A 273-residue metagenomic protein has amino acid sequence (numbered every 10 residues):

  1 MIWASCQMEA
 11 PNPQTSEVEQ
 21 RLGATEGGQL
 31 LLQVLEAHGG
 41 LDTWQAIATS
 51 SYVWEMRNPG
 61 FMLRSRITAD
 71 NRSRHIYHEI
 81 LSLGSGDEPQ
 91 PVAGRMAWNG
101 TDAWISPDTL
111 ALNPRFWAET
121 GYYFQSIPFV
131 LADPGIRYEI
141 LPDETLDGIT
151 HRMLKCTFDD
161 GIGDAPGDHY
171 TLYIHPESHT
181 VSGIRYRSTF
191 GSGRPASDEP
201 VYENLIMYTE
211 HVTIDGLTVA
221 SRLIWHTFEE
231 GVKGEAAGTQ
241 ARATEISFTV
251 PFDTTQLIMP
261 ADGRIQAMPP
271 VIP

Functional and structural regions predicted by a protein language model:
I2-S5: C-terminal motif of bacterial Sec signal peptides marking the signal peptidase cleavage site
Q7-E9: Bacterial signal peptide processing site
T15-S16, Q20-L22, G28-A111, E139-P142: N-terminal mature ectodomain segment of secretory-pathway/periplasmic proteins
T25-Q29, V92-D168, S178, S192-Y202 (+2 more regions): Flexible, processing/modification-adjacent segments and terminal tails in exported/periplasmic/extracellular proteins
T68-R74, E119-G121, H211-V212, E245-F248: A short, sequence-level motif marking secondary-structure junctions
D147-P260: Gly/Pro-enriched, hydrophobic low-complexity segments that function as extracytoplasmic propeptides/linkers
T255-P273: Short, low-complexity, Pro/Ser/Thr/Gly-rich segments in the mature regions of secreted, periplasmic
